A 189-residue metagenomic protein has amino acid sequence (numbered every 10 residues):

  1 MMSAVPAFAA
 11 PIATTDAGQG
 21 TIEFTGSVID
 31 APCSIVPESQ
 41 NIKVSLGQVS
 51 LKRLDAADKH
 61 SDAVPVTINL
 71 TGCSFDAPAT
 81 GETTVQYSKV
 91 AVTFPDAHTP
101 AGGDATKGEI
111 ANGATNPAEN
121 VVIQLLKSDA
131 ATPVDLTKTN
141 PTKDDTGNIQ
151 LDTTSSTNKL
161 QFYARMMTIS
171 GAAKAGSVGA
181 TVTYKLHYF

Functional and structural regions predicted by a protein language model:
A4-P6: N-terminal signal peptide c-region/cleavage motif recognized by signal peptidases
F8-F189: Mature extracellular/passenger domains of Gram-negative fimbrial/pilin and adhesin proteins
